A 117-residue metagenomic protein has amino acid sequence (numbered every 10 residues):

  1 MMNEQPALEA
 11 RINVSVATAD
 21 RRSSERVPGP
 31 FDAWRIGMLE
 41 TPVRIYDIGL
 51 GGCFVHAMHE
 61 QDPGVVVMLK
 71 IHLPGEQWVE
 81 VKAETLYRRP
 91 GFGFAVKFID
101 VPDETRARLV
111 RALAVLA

Functional and structural regions predicted by a protein language model:
M1-I48, M58, V110-A117: N-terminal helix initiation/capping motif
G29-I36, G64-W78: Short conserved beta-strand and strand-loop elements enriched in small hydrophobics with frequent Asp/Gly
M38, L50, R88-F92: Short, conserved beta-turn/loop elements at beta-strand boundaries and strand-helix junctions
V43, V81-L86: Short beta-strand-centered aromatic/proline hotspots
I48, L86-R88, V101: Residue-level recognition of beta-strand microenvironments
F54-A57, G91-D100: Short, solvent-exposed secondary-structure boundary/capping segments
G64-V66, I71-H72, R108-A117: Extended Gly/Ser/Thr-rich low-complexity repeat segments, especially those forming or decorating extracellular
